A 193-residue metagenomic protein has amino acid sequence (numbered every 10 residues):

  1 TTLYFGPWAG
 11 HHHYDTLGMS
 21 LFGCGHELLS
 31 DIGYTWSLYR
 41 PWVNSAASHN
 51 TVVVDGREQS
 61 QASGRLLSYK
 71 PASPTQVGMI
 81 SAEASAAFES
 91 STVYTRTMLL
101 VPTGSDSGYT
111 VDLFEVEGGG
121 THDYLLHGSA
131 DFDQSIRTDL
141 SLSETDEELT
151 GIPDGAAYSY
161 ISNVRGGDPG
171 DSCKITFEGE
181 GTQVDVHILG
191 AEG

Functional and structural regions predicted by a protein language model:
T1-G193: Extended polysaccharide-engagement surfaces of secreted carbohydrate-active enzymes
